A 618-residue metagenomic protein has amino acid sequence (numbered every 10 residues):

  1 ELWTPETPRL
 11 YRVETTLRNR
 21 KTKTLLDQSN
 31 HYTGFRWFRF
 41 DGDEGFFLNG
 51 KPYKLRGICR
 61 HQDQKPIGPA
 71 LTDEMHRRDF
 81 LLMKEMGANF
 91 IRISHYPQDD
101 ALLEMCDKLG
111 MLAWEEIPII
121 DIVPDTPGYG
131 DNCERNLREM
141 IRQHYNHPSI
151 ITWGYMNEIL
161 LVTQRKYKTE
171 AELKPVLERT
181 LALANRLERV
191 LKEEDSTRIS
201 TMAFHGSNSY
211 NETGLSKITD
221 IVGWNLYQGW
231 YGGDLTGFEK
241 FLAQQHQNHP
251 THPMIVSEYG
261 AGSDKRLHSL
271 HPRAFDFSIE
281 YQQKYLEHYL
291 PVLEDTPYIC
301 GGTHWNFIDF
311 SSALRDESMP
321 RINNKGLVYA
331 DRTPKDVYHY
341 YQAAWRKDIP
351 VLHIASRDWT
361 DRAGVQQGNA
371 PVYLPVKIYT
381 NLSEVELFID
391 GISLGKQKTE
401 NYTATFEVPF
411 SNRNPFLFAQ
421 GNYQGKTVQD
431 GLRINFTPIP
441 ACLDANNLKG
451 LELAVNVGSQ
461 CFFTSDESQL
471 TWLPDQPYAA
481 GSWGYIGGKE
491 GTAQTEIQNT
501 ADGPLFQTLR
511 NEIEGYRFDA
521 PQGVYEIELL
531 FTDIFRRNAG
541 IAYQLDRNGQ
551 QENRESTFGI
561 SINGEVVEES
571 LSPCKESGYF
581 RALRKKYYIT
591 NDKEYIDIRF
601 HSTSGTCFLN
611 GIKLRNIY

Functional and structural regions predicted by a protein language model:
E1-H95, M105, L109-A113, N136 (+8 more regions): Secreted/periplasmic carbohydrate-active enzymes, especially glycoside hydrolases
E6, Y53, M86, Y145-P148 (+5 more regions): Structured loop/turn residues at beta-strand edges in well-structured enzyme cores
G42, K65-P66, G232, S312-A313 (+2 more regions): Short, solvent-exposed loop/turn elements at domain surfaces
F46-W114, I120, K449-R510: Conserved, compact domain cores that house catalytic/ligand-binding motifs in diverse enzymes and effector modules
L55-G57, T152, I221, G301 (+3 more regions): Extracellular/lumenal ectodomain signal focusing on beta-strand-rich modules and carbohydrate-recognition contexts
R56, I93-S94, E116, M156 (+11 more regions): Generic beta-strand/beta-sheet core signal
F80-M83, F90-Y341, P350-A355, T360-V365: Substrate-binding/catalytic cleft of secreted carbohydrate-active enzymes, primarily glycoside hydrolases
F436-Y618: Compositionally biased, intrinsically disordered or flexible polar/acidic segments
